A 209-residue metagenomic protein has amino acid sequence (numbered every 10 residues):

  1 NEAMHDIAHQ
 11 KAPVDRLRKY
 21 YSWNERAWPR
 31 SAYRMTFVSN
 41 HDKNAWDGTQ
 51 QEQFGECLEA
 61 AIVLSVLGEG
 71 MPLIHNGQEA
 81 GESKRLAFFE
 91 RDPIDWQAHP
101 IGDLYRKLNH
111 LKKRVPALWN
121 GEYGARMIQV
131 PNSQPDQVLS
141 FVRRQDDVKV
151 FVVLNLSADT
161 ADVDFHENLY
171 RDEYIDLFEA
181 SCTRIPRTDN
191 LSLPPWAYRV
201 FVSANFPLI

Functional and structural regions predicted by a protein language model:
N1-A87, Y123, V130-P135, L139-Q145 (+2 more regions): Conserved alpha/beta catalytic core and glycan-binding cleft of carbohydrate-active enzymes
S22, P93-V130, A197: Aromatic- and carboxylate-lined catalytic core of secreted/periplasmic carbohydrate-active enzymes
A32, E59-A60, G102-R106, D172 (+1 more regions): Feature representing long, continuous alpha-helical segments
A87-P93: Acyl/amide activation-and-transfer machinery of modular secondary-metabolite enzymes
L118, V153-N155, Y174, W196: Acidic/aromatic-lined carbohydrate-recognition and catalytic surfaces of CAZymes acting on diverse glycans
D136-V138, V148, W196-V200: Short hydrophobic/aromatic beta-strand or adjacent loop that forms the aromatic wall/cage of a ligand/substrate-binding
H166-S181: Solvent-exposed beta-hairpin/edge-strand motifs
I185-I209: C-terminal beta-strand-rich structural cap/linker in extracellular carbohydrate-active enzymes
